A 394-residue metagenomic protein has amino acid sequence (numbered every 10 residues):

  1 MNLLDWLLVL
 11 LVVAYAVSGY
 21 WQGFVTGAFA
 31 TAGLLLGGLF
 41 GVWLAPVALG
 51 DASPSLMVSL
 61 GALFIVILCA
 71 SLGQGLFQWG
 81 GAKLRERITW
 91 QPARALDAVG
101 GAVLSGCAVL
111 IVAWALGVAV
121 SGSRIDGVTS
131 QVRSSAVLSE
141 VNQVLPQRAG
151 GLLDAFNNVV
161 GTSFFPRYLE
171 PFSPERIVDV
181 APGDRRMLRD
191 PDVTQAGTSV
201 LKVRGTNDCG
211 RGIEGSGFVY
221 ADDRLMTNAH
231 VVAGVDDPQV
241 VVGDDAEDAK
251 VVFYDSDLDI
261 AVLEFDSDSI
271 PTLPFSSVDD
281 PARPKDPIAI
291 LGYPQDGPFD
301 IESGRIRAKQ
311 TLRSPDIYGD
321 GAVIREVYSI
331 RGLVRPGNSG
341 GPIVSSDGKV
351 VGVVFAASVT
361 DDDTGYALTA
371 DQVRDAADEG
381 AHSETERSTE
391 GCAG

Functional and structural regions predicted by a protein language model:
M1-R185: Alpha-helical transmembrane segments and their juxtamembrane interface "caps" in small multi-pass membrane proteins
G19, F218-V219, V231, P281 (+1 more regions): Residue-level "contact hotspot" at macromolecular interaction interfaces
Y20, R186-P191, T198-D222, A246-D248 (+2 more regions): A conserved glycine-rich beta-strand in the N-terminal activation segment of trypsin-fold
T26, M226, V351-G352: Generic structural signal for well-ordered beta-strand positions
S53, R85, L104, S121 (+3 more regions): Sec-exported extracytoplasmic/periplasmic mature domains
G197-R204, E264-P274, D300-G394: Active-site region of chymotrypsin-like
N207-E214, D222-D300, E384-T389: Conserved active-site neighborhood of the chymotrypsin/trypsin-like protease fold
V219-A221, V251-F253, A308, S345: A residue-level detector for short acidic-glycine micro-motifs
